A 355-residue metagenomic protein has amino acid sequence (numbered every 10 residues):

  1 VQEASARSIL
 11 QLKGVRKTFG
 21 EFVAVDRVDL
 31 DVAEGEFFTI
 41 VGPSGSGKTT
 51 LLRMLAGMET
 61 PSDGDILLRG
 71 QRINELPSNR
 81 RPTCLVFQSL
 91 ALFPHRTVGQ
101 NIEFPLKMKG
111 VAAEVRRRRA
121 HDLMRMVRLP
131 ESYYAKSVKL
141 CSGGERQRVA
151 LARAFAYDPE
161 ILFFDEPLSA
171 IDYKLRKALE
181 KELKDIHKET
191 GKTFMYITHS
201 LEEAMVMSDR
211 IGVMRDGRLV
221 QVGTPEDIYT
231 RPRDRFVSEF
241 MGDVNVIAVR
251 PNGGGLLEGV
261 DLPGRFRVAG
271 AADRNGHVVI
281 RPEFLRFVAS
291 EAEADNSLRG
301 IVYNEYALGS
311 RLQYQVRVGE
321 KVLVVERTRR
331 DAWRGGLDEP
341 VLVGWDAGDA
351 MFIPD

Functional and structural regions predicted by a protein language model:
V41-P43: The feature captures the beta-strand-to-loop junction immediately N-terminal to the Walker
R72-N74, E114-S132, K139, K184-D185: Conserved ABC ATPase "signature" region
G99-K107, R117, H121: Short helical segment in ABC ATPase nucleotide-binding domains corresponding to the A-loop/adjacent helical element
D158: Conserved catalytic motifs of ABC-family nucleotide-binding domains
L162-E166: Catalytic Walker B motif of ABC-type/P-loop ATPase nucleotide-binding domains
V244-V246, G255-D355: Non-catalytic connector elements of ABC transporters
